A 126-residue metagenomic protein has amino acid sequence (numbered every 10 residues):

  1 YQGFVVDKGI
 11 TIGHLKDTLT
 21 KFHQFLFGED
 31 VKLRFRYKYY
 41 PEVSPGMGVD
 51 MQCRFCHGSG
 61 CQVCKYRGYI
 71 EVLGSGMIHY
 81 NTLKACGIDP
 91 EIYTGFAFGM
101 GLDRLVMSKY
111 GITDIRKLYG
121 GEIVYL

Functional and structural regions predicted by a protein language model:
Y1-L126: TRNA-recognition modules of translation machinery and tRNA-sensing kinases, especially anticodon-binding
